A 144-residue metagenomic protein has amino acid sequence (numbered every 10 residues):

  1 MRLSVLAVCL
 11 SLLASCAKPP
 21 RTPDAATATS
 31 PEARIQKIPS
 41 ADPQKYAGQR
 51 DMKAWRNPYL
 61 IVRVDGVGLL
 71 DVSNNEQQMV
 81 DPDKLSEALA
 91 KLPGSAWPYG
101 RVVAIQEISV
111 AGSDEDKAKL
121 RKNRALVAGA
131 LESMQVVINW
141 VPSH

Functional and structural regions predicted by a protein language model:
M1-A7: Sec-dependent signal peptide recognition, specifically the positively charged N-region followed immediately by
L13-S15: C-terminal motif of bacterial Sec signal peptides marking the signal peptidase cleavage site
K18-H144: Long, low-hydrophobicity, acidic/polar, solvent-exposed interaction domains
